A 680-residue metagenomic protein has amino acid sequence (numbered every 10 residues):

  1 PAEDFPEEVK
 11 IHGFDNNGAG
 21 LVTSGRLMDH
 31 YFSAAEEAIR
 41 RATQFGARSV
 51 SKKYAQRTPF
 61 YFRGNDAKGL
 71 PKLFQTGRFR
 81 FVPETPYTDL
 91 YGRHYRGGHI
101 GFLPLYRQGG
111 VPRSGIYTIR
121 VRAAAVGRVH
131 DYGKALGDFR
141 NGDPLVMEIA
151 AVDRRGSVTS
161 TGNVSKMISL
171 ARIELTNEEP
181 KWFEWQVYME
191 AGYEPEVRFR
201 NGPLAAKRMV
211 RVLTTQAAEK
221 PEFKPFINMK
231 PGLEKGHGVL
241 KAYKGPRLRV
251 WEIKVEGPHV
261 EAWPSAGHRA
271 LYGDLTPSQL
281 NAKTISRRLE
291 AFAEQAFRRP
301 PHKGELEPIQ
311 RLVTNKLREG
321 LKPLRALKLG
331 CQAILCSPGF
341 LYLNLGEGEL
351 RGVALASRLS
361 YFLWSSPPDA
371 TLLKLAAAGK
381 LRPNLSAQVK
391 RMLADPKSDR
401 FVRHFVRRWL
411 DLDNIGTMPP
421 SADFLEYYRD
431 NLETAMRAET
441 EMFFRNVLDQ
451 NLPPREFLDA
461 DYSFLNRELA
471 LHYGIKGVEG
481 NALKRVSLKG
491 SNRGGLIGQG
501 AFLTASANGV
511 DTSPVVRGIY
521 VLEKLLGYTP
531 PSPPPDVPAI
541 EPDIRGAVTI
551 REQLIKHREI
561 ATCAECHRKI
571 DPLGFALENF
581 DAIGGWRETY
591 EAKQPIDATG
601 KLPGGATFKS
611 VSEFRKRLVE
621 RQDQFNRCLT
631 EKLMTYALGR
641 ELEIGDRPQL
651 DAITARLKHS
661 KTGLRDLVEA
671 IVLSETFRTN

Functional and structural regions predicted by a protein language model:
P1-N680: Low-complexity, glycine/serine/threonine/alanine-rich intrinsically disordered linker and propeptide segments
